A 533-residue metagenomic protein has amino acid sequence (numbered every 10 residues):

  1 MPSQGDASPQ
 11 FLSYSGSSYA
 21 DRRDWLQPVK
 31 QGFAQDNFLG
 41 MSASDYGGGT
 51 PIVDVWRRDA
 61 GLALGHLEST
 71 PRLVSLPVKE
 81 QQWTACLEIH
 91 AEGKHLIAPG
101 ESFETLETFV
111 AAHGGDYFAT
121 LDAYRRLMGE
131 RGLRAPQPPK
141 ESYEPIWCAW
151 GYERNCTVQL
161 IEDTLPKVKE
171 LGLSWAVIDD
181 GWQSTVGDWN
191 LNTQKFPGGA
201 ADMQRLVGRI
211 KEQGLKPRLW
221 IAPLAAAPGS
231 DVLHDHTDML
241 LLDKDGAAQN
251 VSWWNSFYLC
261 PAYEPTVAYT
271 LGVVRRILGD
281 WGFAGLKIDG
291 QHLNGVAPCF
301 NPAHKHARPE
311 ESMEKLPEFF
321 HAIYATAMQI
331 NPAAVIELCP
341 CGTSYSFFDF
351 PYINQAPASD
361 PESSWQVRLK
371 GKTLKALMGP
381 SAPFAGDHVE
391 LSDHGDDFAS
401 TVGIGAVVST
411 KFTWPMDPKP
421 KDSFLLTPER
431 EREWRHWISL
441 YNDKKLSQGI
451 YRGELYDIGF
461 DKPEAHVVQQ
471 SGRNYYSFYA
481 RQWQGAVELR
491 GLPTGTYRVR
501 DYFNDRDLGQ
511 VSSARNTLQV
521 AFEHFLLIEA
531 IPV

Functional and structural regions predicted by a protein language model:
M1-P77, A91, Y502-D507: Polysaccharide-binding surfaces and accessory modules of carbohydrate-active proteins
S3-S13, S18, L76-V78, W182-H236 (+3 more regions): Acidic/aromatic-lined carbohydrate-recognition and catalytic surfaces of CAZymes acting on diverse glycans
H95-G114, A521-I531: Short Pro-Gly-centered flexible turn/kink motifs
E101, T105, F320-L508, T517-Q519 (+1 more regions): Active-site-proximal substrate-binding groove within the catalytic cores of carbohydrate-active enzymes
S142-E144, E153-C156, R218-D280: Active-site-adjacent "subsite" loops/lids of carbohydrate-active enzymes
L160-W182, D280-G282: Catalytic domains of carbohydrate-active enzymes, especially glycoside hydrolases
L165, W189-G198, P223-N250, F300-H306 (+1 more regions): Aromatic- and acidic-residue-enriched segments that line the glycan-binding/catalytic groove of carbohydrate-active
A201-D202, A247-D393: Active-site neighborhood of glycoside hydrolase catalytic domains
